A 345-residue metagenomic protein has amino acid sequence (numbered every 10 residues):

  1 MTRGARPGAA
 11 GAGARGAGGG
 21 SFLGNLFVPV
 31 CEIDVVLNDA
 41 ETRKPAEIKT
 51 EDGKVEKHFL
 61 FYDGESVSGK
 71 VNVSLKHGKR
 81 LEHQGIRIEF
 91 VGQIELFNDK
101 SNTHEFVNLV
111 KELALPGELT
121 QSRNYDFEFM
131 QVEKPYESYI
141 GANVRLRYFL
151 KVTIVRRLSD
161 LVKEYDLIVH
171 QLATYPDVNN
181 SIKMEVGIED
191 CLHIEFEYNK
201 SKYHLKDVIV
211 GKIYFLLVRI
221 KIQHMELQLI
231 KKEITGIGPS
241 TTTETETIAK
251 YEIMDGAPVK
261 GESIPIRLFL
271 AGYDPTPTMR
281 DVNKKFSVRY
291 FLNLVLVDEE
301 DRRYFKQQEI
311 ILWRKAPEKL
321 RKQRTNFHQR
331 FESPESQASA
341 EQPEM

Functional and structural regions predicted by a protein language model:
T2-M345: C-terminal beta-sandwich interaction modules and adjacent acidic, Ser/Thr/Pro/Gly-rich low-complexity tails used
